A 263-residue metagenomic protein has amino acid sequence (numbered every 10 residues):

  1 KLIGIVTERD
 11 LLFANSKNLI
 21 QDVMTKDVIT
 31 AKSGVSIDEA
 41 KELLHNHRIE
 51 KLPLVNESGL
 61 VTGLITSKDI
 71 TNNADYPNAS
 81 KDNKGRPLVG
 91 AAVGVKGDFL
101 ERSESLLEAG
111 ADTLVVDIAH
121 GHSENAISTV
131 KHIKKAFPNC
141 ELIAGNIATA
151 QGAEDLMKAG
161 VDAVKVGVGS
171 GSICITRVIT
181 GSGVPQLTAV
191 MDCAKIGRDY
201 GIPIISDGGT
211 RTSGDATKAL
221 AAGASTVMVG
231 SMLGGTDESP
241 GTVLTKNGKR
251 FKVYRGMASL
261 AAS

Functional and structural regions predicted by a protein language model:
K1-T7, L44, L52-K68: A glycine-centered beta-loop-beta connector
N18-V28, N83-L88, E108, A136 (+1 more regions): Bateman (tandem CBS) regulatory domains
T30-K32, K51, A92-G94, D112-S123 (+3 more regions): Catalytic beta/alpha-barrel core
A31-K32, A92, A159-D162, G181-S206 (+1 more regions): Alpha/beta catalytic cores of nucleotide-metabolism and tRNA/nucleoside-modifying enzymes
A31-R48, V55, T71-A74, L100-S105: The conserved cystathionine-beta-synthase
L60-S80, D98-E101, I118-L142, I147-K158 (+2 more regions): Active-site-adjacent beta->alpha loops and helix N-cap segments on the catalytic face of soluble alpha/beta enzymes
D82-A92, H132-A148, A163, I196-G208: Short beta-strand/loop segments at the ligand-binding rim of alpha/beta enzyme cores
E101-A109, L142, A148-V166, S206 (+1 more regions): Catalytic cores of alpha/beta
